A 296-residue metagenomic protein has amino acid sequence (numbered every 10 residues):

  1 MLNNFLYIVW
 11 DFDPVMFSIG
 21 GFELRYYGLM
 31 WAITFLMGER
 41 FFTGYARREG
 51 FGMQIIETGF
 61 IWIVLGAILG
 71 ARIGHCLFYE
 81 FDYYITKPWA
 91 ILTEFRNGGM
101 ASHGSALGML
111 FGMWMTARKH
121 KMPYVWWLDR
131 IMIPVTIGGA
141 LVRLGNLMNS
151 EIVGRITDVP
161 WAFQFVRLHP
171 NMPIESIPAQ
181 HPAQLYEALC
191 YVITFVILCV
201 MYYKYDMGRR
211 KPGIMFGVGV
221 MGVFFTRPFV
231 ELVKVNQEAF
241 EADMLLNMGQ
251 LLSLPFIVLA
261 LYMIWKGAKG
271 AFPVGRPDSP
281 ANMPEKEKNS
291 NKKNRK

Functional and structural regions predicted by a protein language model:
M1-K296: A feature for loop-to-transmembrane-helix boundaries and adjacent hydrophobic helices in multi-pass integral membrane
